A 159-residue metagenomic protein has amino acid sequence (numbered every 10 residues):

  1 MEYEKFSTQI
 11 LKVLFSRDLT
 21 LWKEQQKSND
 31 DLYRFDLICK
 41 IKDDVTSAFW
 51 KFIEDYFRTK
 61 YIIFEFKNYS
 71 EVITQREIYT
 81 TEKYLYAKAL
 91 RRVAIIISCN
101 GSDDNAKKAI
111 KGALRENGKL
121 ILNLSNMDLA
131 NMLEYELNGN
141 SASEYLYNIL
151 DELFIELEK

Functional and structural regions predicted by a protein language model:
M1-K159: Catalytic core segments in nucleotide and nucleic-acid processing enzymes
